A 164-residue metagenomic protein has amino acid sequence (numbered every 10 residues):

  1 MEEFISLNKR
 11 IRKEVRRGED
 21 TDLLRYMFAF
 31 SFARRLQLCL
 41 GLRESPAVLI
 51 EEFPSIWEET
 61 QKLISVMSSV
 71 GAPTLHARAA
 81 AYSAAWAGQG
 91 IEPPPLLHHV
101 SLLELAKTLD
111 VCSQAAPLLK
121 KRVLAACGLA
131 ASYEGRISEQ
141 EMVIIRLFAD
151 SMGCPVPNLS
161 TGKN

Functional and structural regions predicted by a protein language model:
M1-R16, D20-N164: Small-residue-enriched hydrophobic alpha-helices in membranes
